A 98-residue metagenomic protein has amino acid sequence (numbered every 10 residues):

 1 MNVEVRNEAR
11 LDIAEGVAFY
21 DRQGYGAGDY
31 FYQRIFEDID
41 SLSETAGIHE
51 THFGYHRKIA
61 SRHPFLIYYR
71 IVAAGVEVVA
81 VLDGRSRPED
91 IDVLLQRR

Functional and structural regions predicted by a protein language model:
M1-Y32: Arg/Lys-rich, positively charged N-terminal/basic patches that mediate binding to nucleic acids
A18, A27-Y30, E50, G54 (+2 more regions): Solvent-exposed interaction patches of small proteins and small membrane subunits
F36-E37, S41-V76: Basic/aromatic recognition patch in beta-strand/loop cores that engages polyanionic ligands
L66, R70-R98: Enriched for short, Lys/Arg-rich terminal
